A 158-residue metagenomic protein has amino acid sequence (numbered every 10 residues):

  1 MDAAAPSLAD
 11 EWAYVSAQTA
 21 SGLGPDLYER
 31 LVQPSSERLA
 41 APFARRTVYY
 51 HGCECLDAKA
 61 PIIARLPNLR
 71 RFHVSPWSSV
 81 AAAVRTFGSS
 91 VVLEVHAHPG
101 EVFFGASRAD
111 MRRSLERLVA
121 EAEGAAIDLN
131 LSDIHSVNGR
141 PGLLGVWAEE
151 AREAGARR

Functional and structural regions predicted by a protein language model:
M1-R158: Active-site loop segments of alpha/beta catalytic cores
